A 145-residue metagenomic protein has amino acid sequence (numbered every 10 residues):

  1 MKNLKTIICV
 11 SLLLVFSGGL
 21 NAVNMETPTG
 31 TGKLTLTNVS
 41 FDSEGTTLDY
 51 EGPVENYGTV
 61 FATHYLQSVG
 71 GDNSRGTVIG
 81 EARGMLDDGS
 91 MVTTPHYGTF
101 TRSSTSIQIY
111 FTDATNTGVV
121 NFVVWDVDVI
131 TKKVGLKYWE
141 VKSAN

Functional and structural regions predicted by a protein language model:
M1-I8: Bacterial N-terminal signal peptides that target proteins for export
C9-V10, L20: Cleavable N-terminal signal peptides
F16-S17: N-terminal signal peptide c-region/cleavage motif recognized by signal peptidases
N21-N145: Beta-strand-enriched cores of mature, soluble protein domains
